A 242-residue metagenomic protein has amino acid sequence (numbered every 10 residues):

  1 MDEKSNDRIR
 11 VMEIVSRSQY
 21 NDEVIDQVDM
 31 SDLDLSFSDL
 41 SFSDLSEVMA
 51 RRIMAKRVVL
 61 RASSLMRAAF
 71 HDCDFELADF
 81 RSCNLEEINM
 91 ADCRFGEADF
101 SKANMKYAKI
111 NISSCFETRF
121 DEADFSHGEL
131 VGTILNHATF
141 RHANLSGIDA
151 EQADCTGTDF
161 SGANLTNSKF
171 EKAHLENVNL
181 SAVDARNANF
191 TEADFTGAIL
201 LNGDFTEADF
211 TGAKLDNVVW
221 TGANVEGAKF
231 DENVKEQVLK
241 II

Functional and structural regions predicted by a protein language model:
D2-I242: Tandem repeat scaffolds
